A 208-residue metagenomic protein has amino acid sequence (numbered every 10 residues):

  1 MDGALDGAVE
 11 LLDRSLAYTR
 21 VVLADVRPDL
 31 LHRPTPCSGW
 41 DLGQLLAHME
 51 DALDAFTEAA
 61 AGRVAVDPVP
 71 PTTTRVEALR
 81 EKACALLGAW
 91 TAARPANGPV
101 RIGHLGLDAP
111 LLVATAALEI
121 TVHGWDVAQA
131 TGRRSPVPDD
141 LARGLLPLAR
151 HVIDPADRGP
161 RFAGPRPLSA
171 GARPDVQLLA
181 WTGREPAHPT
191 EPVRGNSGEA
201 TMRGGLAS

Functional and structural regions predicted by a protein language model:
D2-V21, D25-S38, A55-S208: Structured surface interface patches that mediate subunit assembly and partner/cofactor docking
G43-E50, D54: An amphipathic alpha-helix adjacent to DNA-recognition modules
